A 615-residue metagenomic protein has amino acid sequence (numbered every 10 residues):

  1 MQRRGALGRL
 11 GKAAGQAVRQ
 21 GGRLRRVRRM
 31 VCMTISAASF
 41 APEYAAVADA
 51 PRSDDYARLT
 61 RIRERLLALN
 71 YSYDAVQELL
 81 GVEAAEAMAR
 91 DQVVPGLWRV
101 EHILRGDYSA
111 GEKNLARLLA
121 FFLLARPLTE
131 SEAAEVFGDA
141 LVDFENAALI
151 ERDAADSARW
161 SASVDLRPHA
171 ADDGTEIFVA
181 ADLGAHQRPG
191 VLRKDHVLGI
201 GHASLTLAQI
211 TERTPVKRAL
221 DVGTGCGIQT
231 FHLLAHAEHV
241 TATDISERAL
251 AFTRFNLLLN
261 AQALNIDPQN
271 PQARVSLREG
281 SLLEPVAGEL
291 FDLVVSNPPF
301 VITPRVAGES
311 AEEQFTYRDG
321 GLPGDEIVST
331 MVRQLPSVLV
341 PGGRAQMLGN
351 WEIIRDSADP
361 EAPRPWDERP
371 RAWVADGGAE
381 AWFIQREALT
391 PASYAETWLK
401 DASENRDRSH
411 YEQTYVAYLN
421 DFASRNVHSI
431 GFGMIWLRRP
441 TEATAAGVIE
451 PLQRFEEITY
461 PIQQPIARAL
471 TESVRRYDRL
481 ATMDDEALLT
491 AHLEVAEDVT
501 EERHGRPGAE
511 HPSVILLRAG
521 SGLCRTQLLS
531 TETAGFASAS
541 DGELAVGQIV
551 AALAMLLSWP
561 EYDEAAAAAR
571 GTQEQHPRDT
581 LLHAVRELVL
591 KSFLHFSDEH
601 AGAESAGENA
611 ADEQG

Functional and structural regions predicted by a protein language model:
G5, K12-A13, V18-R19, R23: Short polybasic linear motifs
R23-C32: Short, Lys/Arg-enriched N-terminal segments with co-localized hydrophobic residues within the first ~10-30 amino acids
I35-R117, A158, Q187, E442-S538 (+2 more regions): Acidic, low-complexity/disordered tracts enriched in E/D and polar residues
K113-S163, A208-E212, L220, G225 (+2 more regions): Long, charge-rich, low-complexity alpha-helical segments
D153-A219, T224-H236: SAM-dependent Rossmann-like transferase core, predominantly class I methyltransferases with a strong bias toward
L192-G201, R213, I245-V416, S429: S-adenosylmethionine
H239-D244: Conserved SAM-binding motif I beta-strand of class I
I384, P391-V474: Flexible, glycine-/basic-rich loop-and-beta segments that form/coincide with the SAM-dependent methyltransferase
